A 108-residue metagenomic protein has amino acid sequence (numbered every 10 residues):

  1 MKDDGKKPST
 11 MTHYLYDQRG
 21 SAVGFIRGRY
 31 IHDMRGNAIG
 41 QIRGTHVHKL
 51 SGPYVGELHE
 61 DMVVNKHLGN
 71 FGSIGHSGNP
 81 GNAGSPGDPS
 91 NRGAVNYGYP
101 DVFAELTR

Functional and structural regions predicted by a protein language model:
K2-S21, P53-R108: Long terminal segments
Y14-L15, Y30-H32, H46-H48, V63: Well-ordered beta-strand segments characteristic of repetitive beta-sheet solenoids
